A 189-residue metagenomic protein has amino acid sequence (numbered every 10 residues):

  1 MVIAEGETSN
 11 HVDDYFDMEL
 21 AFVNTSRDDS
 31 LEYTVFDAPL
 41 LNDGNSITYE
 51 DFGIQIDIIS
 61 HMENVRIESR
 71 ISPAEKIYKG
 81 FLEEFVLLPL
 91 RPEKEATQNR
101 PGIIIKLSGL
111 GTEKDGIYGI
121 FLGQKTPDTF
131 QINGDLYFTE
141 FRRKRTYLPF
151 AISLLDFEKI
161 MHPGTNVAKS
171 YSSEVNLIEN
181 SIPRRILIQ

Functional and structural regions predicted by a protein language model:
M1-Q189: Soluble non-transmembrane domains of integral membrane proteins
